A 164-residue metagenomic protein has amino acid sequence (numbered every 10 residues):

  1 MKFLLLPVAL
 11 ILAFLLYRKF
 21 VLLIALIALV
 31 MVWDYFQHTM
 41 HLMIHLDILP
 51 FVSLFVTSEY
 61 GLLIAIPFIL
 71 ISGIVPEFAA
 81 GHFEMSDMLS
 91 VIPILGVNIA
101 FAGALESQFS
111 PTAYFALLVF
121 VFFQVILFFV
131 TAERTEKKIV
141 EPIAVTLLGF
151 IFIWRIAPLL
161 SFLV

Functional and structural regions predicted by a protein language model:
M1-E59, R155-I156: Hydrophobic transmembrane alpha-helices
M1-L5, L23, G81-V164: Membrane-embedded alpha-helical hairpins and interfacial helices in multi-pass inner-membrane proteins
F20, M43-I44, P67, M85 (+1 more regions): Short, surface-exposed helix-loop/turn micro-motifs enriched in polar/charged residues
L26, L46-F51, A65-S72, V91-G96: Mid-membrane cores of alpha-helical transmembrane segments in multi-pass membrane proteins, especially transporters
V30-M31, G73, V121: Residue-level recognition of pore/gate-forming positions within transmembrane alpha-helices of multi-pass
L54-F55, E59, I64-A79, F83 (+1 more regions): Membrane-helix boundary elements
